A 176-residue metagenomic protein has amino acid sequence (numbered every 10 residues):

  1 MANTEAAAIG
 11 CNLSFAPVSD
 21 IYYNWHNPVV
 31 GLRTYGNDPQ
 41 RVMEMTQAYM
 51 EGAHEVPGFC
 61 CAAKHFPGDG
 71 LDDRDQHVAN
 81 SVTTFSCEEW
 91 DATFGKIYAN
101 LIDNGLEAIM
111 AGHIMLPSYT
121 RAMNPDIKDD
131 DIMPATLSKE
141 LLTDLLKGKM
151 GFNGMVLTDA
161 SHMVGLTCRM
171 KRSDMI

Functional and structural regions predicted by a protein language model:
M1-G10: Active-site-adjacent structural elements in enzyme catalytic domains
A6, T34, R41: Active-site-proximal loop motif in hydrolases
A16-Y23, P67: Short, solvent-exposed turn/loop segments enriched in Gly/Ser/Thr/Pro and often Arg
N24-Y35, D75-S81: Surface-exposed, active-site-proximal loop segments in enzymatic domains
Q40, E44-I176: Second-shell residues forming the walls of enzyme active-site clefts
